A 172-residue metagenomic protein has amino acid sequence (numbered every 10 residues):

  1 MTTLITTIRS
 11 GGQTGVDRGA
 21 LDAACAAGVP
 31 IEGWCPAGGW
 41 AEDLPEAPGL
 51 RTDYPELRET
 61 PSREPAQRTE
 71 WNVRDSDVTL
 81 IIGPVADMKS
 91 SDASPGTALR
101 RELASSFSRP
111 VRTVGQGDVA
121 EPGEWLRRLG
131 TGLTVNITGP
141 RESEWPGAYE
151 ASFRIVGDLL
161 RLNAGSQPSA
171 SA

Functional and structural regions predicted by a protein language model:
T2-T134, R141, P146-N163: Acidic/glycine-enriched connector segments
S166-A172: Divalent-metal-activated hydrolytic enzyme cores
